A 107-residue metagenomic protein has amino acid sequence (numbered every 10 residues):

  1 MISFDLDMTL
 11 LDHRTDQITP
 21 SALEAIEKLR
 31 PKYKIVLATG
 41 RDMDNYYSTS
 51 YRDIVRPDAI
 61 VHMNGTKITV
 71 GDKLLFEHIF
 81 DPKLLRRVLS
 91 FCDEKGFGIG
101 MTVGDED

Functional and structural regions predicted by a protein language model:
M1-D16: Asp-based phosphoryl-transfer active-site loop
P20-D107: Active-site phosphate-binding/coordination module
